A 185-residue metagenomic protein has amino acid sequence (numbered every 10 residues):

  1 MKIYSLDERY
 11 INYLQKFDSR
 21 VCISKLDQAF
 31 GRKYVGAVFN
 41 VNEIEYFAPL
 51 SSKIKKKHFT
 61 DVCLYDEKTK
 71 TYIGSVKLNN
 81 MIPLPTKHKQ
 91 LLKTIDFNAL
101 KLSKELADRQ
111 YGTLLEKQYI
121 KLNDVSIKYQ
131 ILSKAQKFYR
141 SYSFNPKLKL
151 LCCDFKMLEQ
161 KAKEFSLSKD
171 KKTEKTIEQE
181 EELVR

Functional and structural regions predicted by a protein language model:
M1-G31, A37: Short N-terminal edge-element motif at the start of the domain
M1-S5, Y34-A37, I44-P49, N80-P83: Ordered hydrophobic segments in well-structured contexts
Y10, I54, H88: Residue-level detector of flexible, active-site-proximal loop/helix-junction positions within diverse enzyme catalytic
R20, G31-Y34, Y65, L115 (+1 more regions): Generic preference for well-ordered secondary structure
C22, C63, C152-C153: Generic recognition of cysteine residues
S24-K25, T60, D96-F97: Alpha-helix boundary/interfacial micro-motifs
D27-G31, N40-L78: Compact nucleic-acid interaction/catalytic patches
T69-R185: C-terminal terminal-subdomain/extension
